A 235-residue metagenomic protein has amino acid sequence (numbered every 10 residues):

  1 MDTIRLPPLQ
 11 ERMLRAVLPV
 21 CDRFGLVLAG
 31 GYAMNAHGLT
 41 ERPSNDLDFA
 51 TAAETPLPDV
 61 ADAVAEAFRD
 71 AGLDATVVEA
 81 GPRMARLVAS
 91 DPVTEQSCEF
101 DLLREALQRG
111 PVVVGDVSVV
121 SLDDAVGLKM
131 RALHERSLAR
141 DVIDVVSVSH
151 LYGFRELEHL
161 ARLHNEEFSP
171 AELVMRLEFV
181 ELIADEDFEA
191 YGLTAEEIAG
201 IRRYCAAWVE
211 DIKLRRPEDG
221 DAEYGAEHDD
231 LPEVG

Functional and structural regions predicted by a protein language model:
M1-G235: Compositionally biased terminal segments of proteins
